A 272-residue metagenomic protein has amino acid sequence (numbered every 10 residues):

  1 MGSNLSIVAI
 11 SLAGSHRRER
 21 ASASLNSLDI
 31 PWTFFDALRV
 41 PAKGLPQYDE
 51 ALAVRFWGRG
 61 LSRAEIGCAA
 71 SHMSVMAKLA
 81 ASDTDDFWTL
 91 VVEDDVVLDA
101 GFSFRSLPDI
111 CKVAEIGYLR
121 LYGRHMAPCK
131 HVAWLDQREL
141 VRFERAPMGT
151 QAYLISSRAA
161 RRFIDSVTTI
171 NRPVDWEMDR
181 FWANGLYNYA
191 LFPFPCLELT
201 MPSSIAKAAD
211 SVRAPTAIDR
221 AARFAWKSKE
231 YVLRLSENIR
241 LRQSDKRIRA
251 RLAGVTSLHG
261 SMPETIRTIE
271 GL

Functional and structural regions predicted by a protein language model:
M1-V92, V96-L272: An acidic/histidine-cluster motif and surrounding catalytic segment that typifies divalent-metal-assisted enzyme active
